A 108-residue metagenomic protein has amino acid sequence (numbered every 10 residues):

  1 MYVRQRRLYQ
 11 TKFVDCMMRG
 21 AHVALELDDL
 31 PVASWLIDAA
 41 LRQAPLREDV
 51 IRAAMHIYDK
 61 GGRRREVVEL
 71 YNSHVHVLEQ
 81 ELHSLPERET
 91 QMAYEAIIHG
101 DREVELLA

Functional and structural regions predicted by a protein language model:
M1-A108: Intrinsically disordered, charged and Pro/Gly-enriched terminal/linker segments that flank large helical-solenoid
